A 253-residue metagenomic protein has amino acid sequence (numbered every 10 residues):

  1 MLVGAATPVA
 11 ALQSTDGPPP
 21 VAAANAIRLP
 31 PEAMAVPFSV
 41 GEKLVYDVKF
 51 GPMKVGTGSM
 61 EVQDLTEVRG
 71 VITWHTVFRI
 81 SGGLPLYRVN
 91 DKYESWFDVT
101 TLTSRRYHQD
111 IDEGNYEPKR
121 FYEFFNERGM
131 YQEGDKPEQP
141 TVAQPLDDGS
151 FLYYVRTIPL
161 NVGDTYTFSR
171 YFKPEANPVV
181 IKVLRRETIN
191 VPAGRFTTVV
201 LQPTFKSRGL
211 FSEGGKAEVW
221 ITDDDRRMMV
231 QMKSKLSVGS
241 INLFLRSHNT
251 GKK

Functional and structural regions predicted by a protein language model:
M1-A6: Bacterial N-terminal signal peptides
T7-A11: Sec/Tat signal peptide C-region and signal peptidase I cleavage site
L12-F125, I158-K253: Acidic, serine/threonine-rich low-complexity disordered tracts
Y116-I158: Hydrophobic, well-structured mid-protein blocks that either form specific transmembrane helices
